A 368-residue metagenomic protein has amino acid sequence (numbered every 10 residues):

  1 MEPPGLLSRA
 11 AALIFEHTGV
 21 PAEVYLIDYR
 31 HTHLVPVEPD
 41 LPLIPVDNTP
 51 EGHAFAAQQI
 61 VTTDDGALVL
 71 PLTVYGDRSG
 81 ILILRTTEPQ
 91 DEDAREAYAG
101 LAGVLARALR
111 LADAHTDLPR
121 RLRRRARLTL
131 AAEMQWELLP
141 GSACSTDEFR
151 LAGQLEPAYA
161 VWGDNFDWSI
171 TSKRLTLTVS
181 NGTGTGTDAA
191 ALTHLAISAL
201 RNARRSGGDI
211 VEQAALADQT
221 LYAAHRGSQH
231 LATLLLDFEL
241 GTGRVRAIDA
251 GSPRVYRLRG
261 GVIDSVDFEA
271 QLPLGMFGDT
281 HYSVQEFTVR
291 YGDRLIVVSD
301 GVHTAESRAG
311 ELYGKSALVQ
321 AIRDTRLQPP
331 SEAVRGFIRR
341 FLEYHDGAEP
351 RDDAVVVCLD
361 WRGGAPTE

Functional and structural regions predicted by a protein language model:
T18-V20, A131-P140, A190-D267, Y344-P350 (+1 more regions): Catalytic core of PPM/PP2C metal-dependent serine/threonine phosphatase domains
V61-V74: A short, aliphatic-rich beta-strand micro-motif
G66, A160, L231-T233, D267-A309 (+1 more regions): Acidic loop->beta-strand submotif enriched in PP2C/PPM serine/threonine phosphatases
R78, K173-G186, A247-D249, T288-A309 (+1 more regions): Conserved beta-strand-loop-short alpha-helix elements that form and flank the Mn2+/Mg2+-coordinating active site
S79, G100, V104, A160-H230 (+1 more regions): Primarily the active-site beta-strand->alpha-helix module of PP2C/PPM metal-dependent phosphatases, and frequently
L101-V161: Regulatory cytosolic signal-relay segments
E148-W162, A214-A224, P253-E286, L312 (+3 more regions): PP2C/PPM family metal-dependent serine/threonine protein phosphatase catalytic domain, recognizing the conserved
G186-S206, A270, R294-H345: Active-site-proximal, acidic helix/loop segment immediately C-terminal to a metal-coordinating Asp/Glu
